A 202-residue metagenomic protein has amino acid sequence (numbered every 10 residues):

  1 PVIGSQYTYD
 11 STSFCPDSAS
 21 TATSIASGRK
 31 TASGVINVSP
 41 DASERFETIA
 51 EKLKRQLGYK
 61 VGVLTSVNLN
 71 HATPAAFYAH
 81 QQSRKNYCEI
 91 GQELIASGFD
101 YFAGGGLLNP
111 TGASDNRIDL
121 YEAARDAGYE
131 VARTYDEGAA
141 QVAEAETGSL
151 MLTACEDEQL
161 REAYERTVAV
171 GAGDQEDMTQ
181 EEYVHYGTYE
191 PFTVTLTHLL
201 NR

Functional and structural regions predicted by a protein language model:
P1-A113, R117-A143, T147, D174 (+3 more regions): N-terminal catalytic scaffold of extracellular/periplasmic and nuclease hydrolases that process anionic headgroups
A145-R202: Acidic/His-rich catalytic or pseudo-catalytic neighborhoods that scaffold and/or coordinate enzyme active centers
